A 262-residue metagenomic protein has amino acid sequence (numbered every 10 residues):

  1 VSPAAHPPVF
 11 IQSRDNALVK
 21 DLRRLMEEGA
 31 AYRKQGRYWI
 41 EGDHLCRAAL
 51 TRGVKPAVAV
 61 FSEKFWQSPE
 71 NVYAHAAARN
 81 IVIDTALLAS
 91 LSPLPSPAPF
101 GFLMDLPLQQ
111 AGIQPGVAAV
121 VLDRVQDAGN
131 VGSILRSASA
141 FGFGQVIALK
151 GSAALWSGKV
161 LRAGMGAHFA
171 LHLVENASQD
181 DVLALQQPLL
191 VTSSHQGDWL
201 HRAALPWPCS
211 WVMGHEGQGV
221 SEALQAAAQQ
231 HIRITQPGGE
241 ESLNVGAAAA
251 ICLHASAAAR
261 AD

Functional and structural regions predicted by a protein language model:
V1-Q67, S152-A153: Boundary-proximal intrinsically disordered activation/regulatory segments immediately upstream of a helical core
V9-S13, R79-A86, L171-D181: Short acidic-hydrophobic, aromatic-tinged amphipathic segments that line or gate anion-handling sites
G42, Q126-I134, S242-G246: Amphipathic alpha-helical repeat scaffolds
T51, L103-Q196: RNA substrate-binding interface of SAM-dependent RNA methyltransferases
W66-A78, S157-H168: Active-site-proximal loop->helix
P69, H75-M104: Glycine/small-residue-rich loop that forms an oxyanion/phosphate-binding "nest" at active or ligand-binding sites
F100-F102, S139-F141, S152-F169, E222-D262: Structured adenosyl-cofactor binding patch, chiefly the S-adenosyl-L-methionine
L190-E240: Active-site/ligand-binding-proximal alpha/beta "capping" segment
